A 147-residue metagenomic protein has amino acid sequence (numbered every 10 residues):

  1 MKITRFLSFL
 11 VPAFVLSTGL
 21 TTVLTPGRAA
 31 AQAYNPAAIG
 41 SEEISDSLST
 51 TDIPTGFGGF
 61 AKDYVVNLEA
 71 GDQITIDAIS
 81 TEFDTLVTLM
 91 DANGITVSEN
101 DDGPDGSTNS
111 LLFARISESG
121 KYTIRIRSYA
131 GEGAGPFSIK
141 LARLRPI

Functional and structural regions predicted by a protein language model:
M1-F14: Bacterial N-terminal signal peptides that target proteins for export
L10, G19, E43, S47-T51 (+5 more regions): Serine/proline-rich low-complexity intrinsically disordered segments, especially terminal tails, linkers
F14, A30-A31, A92-N93: Intrinsic disorder/low-complexity segments
F14-L24: Hydrophobic core
V23-Q73, D101-D102, G106-S107, A142-I147: Non-catalytic extracellular/lumenal accessory regions of secreted precursors
D63-S80, V87, Y122-R127: Hydrophobic beta-strand segments within beta-rich accessory/binding domains
T85-K140, L144: Noncatalytic accessory or regulatory domains flanking protease catalytic cores in secreted, cell-surface, and selected
